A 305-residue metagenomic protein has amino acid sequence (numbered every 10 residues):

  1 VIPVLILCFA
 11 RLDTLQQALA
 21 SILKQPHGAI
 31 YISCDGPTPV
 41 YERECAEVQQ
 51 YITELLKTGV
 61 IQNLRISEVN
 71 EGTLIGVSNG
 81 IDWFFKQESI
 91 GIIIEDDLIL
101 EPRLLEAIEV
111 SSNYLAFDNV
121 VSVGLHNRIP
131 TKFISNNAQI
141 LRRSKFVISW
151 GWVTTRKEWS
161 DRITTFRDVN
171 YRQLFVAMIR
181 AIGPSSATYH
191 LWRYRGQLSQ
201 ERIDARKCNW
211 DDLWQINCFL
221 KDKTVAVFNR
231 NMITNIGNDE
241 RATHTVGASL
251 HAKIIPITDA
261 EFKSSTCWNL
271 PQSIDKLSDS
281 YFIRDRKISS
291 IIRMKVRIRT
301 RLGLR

Functional and structural regions predicted by a protein language model:
V1-I93, L98-R305: An acidic/histidine-cluster motif and surrounding catalytic segment that typifies divalent-metal-assisted enzyme active
